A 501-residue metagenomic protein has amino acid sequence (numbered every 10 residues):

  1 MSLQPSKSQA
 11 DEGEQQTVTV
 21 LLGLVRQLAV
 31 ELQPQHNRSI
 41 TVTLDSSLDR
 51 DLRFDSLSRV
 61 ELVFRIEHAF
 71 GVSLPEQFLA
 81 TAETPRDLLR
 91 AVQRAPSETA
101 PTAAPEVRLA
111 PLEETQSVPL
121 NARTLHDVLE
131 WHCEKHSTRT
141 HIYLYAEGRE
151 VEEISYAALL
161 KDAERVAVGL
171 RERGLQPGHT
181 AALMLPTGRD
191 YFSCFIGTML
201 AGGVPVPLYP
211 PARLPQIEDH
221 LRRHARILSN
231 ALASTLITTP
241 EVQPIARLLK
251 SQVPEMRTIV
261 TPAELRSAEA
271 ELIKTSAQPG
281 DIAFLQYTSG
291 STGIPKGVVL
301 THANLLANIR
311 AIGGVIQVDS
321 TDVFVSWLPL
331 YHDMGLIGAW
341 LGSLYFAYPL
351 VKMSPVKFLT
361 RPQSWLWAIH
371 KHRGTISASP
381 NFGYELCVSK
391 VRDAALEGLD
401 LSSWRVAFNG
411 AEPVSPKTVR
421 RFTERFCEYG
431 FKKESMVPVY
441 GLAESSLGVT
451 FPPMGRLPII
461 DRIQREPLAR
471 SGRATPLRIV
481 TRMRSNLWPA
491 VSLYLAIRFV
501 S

Functional and structural regions predicted by a protein language model:
M1-P111, K161, S234: Phosphopantetheine-dependent thiolation modules in NRPS/PKS and related acyl-activating systems
E114-R123, V260-I282: Flexible, low-complexity linker/hinge segments
V128-I154, A283-L285, T292, G441: AMP-dependent adenylate-forming
S137-T140, A268-Y287, G293-I294, N304 (+3 more regions): Conserved pre-ATP/AMP-binding loop-to-beta segment of ANL
I142-S193, R213-R222, K274-A277, G297-L306: Conserved AMP-binding/adenylate-forming core of the ANL superfamily
G188-R213, R226-T235, D322-V323, L341-V351 (+1 more regions): A short helix-loop-beta submotif of the ANL/AMP-binding
L221, S229, E241-V260, P355-S501: Conserved adenylate-forming
L306-V323, D333-T375, S389-A394, P453-M454: Conserved AMP-binding/adenylation subdomain of ANL enzymes
